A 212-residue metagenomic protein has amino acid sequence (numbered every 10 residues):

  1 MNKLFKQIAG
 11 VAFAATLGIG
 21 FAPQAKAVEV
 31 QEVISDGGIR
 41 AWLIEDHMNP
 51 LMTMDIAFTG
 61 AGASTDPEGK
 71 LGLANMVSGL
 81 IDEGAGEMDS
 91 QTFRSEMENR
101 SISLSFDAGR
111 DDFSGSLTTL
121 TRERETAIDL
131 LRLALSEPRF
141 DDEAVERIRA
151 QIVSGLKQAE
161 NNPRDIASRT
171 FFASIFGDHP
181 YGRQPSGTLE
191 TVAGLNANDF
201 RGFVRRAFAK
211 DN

Functional and structural regions predicted by a protein language model:
N2-L4, F13, I34, W42 (+1 more regions): Charge-rich, well-structured scaffold segments of protease-associated domains
F5-K6, A74: Residue-level micro-sites within transmembrane alpha helices that shape and flank functional polar/acidic positions
I8, Q24-A25, R139: Generic low-complexity segments that are intrinsically disordered, proline-rich and/or Lys/Arg-biased
A9-G20: Bacterial N-terminal signal peptides
G20-E96, S114-T121, E125, D129-R132 (+1 more regions): His/Glu-rich zincin catalytic helix
